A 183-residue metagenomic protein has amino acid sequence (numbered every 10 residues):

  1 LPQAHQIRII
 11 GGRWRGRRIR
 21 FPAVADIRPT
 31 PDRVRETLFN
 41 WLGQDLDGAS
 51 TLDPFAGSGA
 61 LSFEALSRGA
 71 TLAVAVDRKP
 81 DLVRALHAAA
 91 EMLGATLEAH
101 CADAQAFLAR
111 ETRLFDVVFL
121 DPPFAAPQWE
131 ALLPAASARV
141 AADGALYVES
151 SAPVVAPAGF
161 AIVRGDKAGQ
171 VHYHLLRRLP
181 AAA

Functional and structural regions predicted by a protein language model:
L1-A183: Class I S-adenosyl-L-methionine-dependent methyltransferase catalytic core
